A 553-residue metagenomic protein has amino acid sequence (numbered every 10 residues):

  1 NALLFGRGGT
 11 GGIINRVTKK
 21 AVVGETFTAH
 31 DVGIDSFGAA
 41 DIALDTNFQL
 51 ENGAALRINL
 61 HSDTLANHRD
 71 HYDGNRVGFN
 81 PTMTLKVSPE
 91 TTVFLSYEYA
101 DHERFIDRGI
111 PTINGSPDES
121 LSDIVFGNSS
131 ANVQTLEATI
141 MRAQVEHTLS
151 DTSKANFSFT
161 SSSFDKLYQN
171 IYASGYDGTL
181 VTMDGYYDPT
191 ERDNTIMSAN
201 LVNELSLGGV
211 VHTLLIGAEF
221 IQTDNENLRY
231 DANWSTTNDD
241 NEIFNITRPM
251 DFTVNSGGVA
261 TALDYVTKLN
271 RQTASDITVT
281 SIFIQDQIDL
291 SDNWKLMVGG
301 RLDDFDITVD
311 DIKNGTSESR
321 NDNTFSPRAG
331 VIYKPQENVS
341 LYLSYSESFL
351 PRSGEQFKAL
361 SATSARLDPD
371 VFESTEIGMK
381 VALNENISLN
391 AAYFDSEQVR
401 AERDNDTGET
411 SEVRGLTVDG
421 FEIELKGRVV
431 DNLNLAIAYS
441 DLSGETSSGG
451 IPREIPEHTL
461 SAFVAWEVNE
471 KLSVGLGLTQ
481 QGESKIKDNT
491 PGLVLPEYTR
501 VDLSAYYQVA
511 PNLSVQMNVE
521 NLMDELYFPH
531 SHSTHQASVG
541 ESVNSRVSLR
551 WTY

Functional and structural regions predicted by a protein language model:
L3-P81, V87-T91, T139: Outer-membrane beta-barrel translocator/receptor signature
L44-F48, P81-L85, A143-H147, A199-N203 (+9 more regions): Residues on the lipid-exposed face of transmembrane beta-strands in outer-membrane beta-barrel proteins
G53-L56, E90-V93, T152-A155, G209 (+7 more regions): Repeated loop/turn-to-beta-strand initiation elements of outer-membrane beta-barrel proteins
D63, N67, F79-T148, S161-R192 (+3 more regions): Acidic/polar loop-and-plug regions of large Gram-negative outer-membrane beta-barrel proteins
D101-D118, D224-E226, D306, V331-E376 (+4 more regions): Surface-exposed extracellular loop regions of Gram-negative outer-membrane beta-barrel proteins, predominantly
M141-F164, D184-D310: Face-selective signature of the C-terminal outer-membrane beta-barrel domain
Q144-T160, F164-N170, K334, S340-Y342 (+2 more regions): Membrane-embedded beta-barrel scaffold of Gram-negative outer-membrane proteins
N386, N390-Q398, S411-N489, P511 (+2 more regions): Gram-negative outer-membrane beta-barrel transporters
